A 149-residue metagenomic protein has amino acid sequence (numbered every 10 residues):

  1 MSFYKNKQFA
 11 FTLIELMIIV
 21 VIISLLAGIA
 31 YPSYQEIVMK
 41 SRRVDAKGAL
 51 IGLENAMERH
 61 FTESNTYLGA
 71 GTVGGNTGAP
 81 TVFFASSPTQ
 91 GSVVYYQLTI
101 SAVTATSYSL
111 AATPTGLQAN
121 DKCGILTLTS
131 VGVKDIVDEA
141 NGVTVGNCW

Functional and structural regions predicted by a protein language model:
M1-F11: N-terminal leader/signal peptides at the extreme start of proteins
F9, I14-I18, M39: Internal alpha-helical transmembrane segments of multi-pass membrane proteins, especially GPCRs
L16-S33: Alpha-helical hydrophobic helix detector
K40-V44, I51-V73: Alpha-helix exit/C-cap motif
T62-W149: Periplasmic/extracellular, small/polar-rich flexible segments of pilin-like filament-forming proteins
